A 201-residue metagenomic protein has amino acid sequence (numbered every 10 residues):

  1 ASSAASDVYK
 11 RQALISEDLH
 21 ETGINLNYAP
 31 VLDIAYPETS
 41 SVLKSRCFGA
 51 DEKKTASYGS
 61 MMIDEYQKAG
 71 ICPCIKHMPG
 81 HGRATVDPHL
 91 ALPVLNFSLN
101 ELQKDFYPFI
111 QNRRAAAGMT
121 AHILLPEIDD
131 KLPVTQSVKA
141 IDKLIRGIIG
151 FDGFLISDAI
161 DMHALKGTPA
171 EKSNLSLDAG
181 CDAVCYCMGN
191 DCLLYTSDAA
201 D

Functional and structural regions predicted by a protein language model:
A1-A5, Y9, Y195-D201: Single conserved hydrophobic/aromatic residue that forms the stacking wall/gate of nucleotide- or nucleobase-binding
S3-S6, P37-F48, D87-P93: Surface-exposed, active-site-proximal loop segments in enzymatic domains
D7-L14, K53-S57: Glycine-rich anion/phosphate-binding loops
K10-I24, D105, E171, S176-D178: Alpha-helical scaffold segments that flank or form the walls of functional sites
N25-V31, G180-V184: Divalent metal-dependent hydrolysis catalytic cores, especially in the metallo-beta-lactamase
Y28-E38, M78-A84: Mobile beta-alpha loop/short-helix "lid" or hinge segments that flank ligand
L32-A35, F48-E52: Active-site-proximal, glycine-rich beta->alpha crossover segments in alpha/beta enzymes that shape flexible
S57-S197: Second-shell residues forming the walls of enzyme active-site clefts
